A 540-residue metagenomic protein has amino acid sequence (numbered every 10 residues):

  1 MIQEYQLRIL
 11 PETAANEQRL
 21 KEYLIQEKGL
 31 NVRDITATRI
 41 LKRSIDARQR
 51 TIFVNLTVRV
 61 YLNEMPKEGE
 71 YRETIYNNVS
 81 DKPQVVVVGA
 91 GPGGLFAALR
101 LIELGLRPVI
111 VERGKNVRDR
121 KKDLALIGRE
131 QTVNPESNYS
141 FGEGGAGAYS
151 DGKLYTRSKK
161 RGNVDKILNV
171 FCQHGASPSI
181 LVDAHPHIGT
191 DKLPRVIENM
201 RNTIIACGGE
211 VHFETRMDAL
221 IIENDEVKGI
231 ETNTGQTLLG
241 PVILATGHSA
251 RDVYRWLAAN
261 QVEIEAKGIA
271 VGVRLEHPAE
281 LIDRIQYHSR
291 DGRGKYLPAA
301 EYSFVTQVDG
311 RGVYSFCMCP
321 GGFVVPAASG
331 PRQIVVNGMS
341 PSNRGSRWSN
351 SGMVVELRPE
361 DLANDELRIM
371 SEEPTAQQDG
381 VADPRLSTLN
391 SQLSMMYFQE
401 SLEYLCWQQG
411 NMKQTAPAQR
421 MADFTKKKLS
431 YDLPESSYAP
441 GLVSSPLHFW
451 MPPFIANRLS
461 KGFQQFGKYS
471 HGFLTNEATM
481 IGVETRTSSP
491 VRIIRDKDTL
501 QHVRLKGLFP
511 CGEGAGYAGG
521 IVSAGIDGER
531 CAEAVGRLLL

Functional and structural regions predicted by a protein language model:
I2-V54, V58-Y149, K153-H174, P178-L540: Residues forming the flavin
